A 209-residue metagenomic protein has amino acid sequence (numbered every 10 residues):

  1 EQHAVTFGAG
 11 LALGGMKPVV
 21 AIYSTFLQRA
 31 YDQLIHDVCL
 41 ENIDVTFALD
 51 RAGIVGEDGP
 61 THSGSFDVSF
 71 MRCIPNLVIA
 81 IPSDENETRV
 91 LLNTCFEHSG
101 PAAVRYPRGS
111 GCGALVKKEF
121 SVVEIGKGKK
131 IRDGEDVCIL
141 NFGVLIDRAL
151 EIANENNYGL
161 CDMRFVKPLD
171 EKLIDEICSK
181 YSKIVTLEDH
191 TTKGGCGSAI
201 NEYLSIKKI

Functional and structural regions predicted by a protein language model:
E1-G100, S110: Thiamine diphosphate
Q2-A4, L27, N42, T46-A48 (+2 more regions): Thiamine diphosphate
